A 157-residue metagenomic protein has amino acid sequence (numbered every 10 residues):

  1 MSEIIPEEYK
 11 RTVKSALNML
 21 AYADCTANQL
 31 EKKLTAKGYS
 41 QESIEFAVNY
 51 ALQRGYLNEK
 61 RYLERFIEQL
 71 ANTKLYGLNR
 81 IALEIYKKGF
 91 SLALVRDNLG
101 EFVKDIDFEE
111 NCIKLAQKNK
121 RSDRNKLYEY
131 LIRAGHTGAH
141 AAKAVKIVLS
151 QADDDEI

Functional and structural regions predicted by a protein language model:
M1-I157: An alpha-helical, amphipathic repeat domain used for nucleic-acid recognition, typified by the mTERF helical solenoid
